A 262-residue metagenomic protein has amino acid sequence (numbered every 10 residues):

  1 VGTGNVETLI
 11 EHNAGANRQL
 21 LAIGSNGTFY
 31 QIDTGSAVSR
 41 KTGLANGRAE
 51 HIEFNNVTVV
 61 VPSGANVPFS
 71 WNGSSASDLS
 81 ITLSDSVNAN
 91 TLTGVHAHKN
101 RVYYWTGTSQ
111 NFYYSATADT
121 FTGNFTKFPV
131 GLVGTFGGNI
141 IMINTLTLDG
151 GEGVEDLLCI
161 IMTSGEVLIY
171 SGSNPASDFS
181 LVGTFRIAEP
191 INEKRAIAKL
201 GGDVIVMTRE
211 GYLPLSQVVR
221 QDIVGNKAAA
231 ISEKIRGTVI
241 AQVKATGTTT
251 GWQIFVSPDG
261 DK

Functional and structural regions predicted by a protein language model:
V1-A37, T91-Y170, G251-Q253, P258: N-terminal beta-propeller domains
V1-N5, N26-G47, N66-N90, D119-N139 (+2 more regions): Trp- and S/T/G-rich repeat-edge/linker motifs of beta-rich repeat architectures
N13, I23, L44, V87-N88 (+3 more regions): Short solvent-exposed loop/turn micro-motifs enriched in small/polar/acidic residues
Q31, V60-V61, S70, D78 (+4 more regions): Short hydrophobic/aromatic-rich beta-strand segments that constitute the beta-sheet cores of beta-sandwich/beta-barrel
N46-P68: Elongated alpha-helical scaffolds
T58, N100, T145-K262: Beta-sheet-dominated scaffold domains
A65-N66, S109-N111, G211-L213: Short glycine/acidic-enriched loop and turn motifs that connect beta-strands
